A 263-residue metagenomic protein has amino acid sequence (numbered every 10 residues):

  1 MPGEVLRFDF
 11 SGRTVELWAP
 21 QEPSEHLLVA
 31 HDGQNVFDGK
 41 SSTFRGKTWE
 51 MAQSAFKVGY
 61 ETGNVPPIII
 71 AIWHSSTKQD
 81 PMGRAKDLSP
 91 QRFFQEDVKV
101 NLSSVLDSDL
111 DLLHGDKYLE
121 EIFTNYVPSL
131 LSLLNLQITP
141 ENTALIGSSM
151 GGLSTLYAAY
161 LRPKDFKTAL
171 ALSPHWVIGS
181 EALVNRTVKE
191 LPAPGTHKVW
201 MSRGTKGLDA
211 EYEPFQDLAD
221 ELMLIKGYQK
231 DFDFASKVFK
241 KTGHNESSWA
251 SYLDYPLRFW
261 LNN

Functional and structural regions predicted by a protein language model:
M1-N263: Non-catalytic cap/lid and distal C-terminal segments of serine-dependent acyl enzymes
